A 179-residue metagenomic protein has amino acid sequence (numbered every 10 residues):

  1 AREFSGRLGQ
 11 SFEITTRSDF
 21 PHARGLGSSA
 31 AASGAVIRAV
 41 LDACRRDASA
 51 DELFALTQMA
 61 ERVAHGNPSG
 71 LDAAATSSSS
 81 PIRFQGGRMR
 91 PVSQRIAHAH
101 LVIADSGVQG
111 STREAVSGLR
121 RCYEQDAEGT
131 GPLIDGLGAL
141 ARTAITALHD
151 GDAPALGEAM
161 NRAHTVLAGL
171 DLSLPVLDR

Functional and structural regions predicted by a protein language model:
A1-L56: Anion-binding (especially nucleotide phosphate/pyrophosphate-binding) glycine-rich loop and adjoining beta-alpha core
S11, G70, L101: Broad gene-expression machinery/nucleic-acid interaction feature
S18, S28-S29, S69, S111 (+1 more regions): Short linear Ser/Thr-Pro motifs
A23-G34, V63, N67-S79: FAD-binding core of FAD-dependent oxidoreductases, characterized by glycine-rich FAD pyrophosphate-binding loops
V40-R46, A55-H65, A73-R179: C-terminal nucleotide
